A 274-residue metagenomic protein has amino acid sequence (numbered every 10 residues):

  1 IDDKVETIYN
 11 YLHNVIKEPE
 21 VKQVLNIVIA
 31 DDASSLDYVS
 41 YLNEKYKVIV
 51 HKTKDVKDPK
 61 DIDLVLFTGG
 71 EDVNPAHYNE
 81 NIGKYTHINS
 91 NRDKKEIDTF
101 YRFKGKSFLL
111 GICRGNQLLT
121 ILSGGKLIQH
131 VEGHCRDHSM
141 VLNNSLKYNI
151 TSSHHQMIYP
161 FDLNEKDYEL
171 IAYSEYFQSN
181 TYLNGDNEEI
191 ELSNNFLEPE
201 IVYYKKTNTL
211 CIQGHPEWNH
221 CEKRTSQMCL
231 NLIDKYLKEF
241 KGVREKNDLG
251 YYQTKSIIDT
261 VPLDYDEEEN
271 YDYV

Functional and structural regions predicted by a protein language model:
I1-I112, I121-I128, G133-H155, Y159-E198 (+2 more regions): N-terminal beta1-alpha1 cap of cysteine-dependent amidohydrolase-like domains
N116: Catalytic nucleophile loop
C211: Catalytic beta-strand/loop module used to bind and position nucleotide/cofactor moieties in cofactor-attachment
